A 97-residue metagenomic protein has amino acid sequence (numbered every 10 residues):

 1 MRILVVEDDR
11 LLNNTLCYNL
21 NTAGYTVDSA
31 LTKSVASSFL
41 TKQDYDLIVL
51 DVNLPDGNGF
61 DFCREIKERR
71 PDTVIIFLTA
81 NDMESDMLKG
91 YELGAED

Functional and structural regions predicted by a protein language model:
M1-D97: N-terminal/domain-start alpha-helical segments
